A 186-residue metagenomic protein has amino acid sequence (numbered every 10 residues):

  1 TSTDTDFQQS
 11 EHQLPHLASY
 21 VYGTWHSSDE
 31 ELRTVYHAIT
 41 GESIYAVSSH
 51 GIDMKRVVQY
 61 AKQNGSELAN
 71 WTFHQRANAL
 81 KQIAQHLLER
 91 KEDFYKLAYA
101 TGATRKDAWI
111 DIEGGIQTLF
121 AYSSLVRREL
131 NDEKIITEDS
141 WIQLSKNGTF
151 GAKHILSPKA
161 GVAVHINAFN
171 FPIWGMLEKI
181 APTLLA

Functional and structural regions predicted by a protein language model:
T1-K146: N-terminal Rossmann-like NAD(P)+-binding subdomain of aldehyde/semialdehyde dehydrogenases
D132, I136-A186: Conserved small-residue-rich beta-alpha loop and adjacent elements that most often cradle the phosphate/pyrophosphate
